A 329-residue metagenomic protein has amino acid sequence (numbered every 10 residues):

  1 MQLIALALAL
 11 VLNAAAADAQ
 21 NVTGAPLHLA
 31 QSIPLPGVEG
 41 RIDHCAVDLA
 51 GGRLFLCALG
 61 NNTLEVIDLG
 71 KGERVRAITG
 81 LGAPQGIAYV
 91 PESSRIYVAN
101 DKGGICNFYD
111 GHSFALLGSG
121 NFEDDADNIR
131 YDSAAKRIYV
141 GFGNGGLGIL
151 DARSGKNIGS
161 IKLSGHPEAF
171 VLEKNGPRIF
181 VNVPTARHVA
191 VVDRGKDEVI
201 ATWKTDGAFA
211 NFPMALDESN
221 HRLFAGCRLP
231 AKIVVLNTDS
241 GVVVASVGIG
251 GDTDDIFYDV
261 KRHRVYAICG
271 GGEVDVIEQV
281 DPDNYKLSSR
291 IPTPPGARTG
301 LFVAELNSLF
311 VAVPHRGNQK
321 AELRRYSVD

Functional and structural regions predicted by a protein language model:
Q2-N13: Bacterial N-terminal signal peptides
A16-D329: Predominantly soluble domains enriched in secretory-pathway, periplasmic, or organellar proteins
